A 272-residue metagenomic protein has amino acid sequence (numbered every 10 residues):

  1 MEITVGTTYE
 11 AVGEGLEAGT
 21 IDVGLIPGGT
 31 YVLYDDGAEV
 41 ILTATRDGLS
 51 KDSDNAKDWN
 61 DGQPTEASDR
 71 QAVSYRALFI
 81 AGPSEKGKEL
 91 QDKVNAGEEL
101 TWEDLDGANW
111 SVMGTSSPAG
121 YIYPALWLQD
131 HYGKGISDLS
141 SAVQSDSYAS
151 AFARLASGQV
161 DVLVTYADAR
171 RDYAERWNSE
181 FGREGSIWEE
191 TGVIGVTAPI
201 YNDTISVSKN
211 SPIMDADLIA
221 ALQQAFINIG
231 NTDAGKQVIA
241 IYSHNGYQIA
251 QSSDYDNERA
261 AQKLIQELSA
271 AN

Functional and structural regions predicted by a protein language model:
M1-E2, A234: Short, polar/charged alpha-helical segment
V5-E10, G19-V32, D36-A38, L42-D47 (+2 more regions): Beta->alpha turn/N-cap motifs
A11, G15, T20, T30-L33 (+9 more regions): Extracytoplasmic/secreted proteins, especially bacterial periplasmic and envelope-associated proteins
A11, L16-A18, I26-G28, D35 (+4 more regions): Extracytoplasmic
T43-A67, Q71-R76, F181-A220, A240-I249: Periplasmic-binding protein-like
T45-S117: A conserved helix-loop-strand patch within extracytoplasmic ligand-binding domains of the periplasmic binding
V94, E98, D106-I213: Pocket-lining segment of extracytoplasmic ligand-binding domains
D217-N272: An extracytoplasmic/periplasmic, membrane-proximal ligand-sensing/linker region
